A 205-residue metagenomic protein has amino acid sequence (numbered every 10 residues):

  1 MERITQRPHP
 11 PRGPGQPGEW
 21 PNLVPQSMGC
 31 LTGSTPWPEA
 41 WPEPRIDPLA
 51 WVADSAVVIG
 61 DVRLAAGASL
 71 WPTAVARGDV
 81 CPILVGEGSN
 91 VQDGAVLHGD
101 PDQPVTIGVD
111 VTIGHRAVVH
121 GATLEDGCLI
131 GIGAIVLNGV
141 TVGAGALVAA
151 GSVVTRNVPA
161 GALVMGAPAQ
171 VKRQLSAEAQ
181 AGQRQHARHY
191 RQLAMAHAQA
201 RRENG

Functional and structural regions predicted by a protein language model:
R3-R45, D79, I83-E87, D93-D100 (+2 more regions): Glycine-rich hexapeptide-repeat left-handed beta-helix
Q26-L70: N-terminal segments that cap or nucleate solenoid repeat domains
